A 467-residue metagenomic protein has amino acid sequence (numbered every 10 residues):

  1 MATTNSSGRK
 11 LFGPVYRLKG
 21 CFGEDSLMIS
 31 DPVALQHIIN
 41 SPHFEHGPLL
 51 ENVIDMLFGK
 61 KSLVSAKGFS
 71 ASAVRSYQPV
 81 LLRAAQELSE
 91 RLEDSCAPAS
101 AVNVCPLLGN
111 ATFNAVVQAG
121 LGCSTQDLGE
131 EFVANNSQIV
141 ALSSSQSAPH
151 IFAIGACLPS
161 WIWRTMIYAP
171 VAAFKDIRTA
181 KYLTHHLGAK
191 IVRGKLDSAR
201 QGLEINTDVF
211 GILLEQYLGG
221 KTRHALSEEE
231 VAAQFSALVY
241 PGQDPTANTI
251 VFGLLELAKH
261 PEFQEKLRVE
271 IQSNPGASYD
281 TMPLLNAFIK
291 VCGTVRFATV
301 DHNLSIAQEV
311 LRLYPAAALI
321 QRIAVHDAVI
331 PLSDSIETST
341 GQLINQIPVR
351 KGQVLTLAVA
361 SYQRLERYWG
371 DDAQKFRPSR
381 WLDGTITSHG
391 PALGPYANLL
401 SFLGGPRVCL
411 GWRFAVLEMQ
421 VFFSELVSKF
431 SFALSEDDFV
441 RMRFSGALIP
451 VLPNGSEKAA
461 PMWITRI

Functional and structural regions predicted by a protein language model:
M1-K67, V80-R91, A111, A180-L183 (+2 more regions): N-terminal membrane-proximal hinge/A-helix region immediately C-terminal to the signal-anchor transmembrane segment
K19-S26, V74-R83, E93-Q118, D127-N135 (+7 more regions): Cytochrome P450
I29, H37-I38, D244-R268: Classical protein tyrosine phosphatase
Q78, L82, Q138-V140, E204-G211 (+6 more regions): Cytochrome P450 I-helix active-site segment
Q126, P261-F263, G394-P395, V408 (+1 more regions): Cytochrome P450 heme-binding "Cys pocket" and the immediately downstream C-terminal segment
A180-T249, G384: Conserved cytochrome P450 catalytic core segment spanning the I/J/K helices
E230, Q234-D244, T249-V251, I344-Y362 (+1 more regions): C-terminal, well-structured subdomains that either form a transmembrane helix-short loop-helix hairpin in multi-pass
L319, S339, L357-H389: Conserved cytochrome P450 K-helix/beta-meander segment immediately N-terminal to the heme-binding cysteine loop
